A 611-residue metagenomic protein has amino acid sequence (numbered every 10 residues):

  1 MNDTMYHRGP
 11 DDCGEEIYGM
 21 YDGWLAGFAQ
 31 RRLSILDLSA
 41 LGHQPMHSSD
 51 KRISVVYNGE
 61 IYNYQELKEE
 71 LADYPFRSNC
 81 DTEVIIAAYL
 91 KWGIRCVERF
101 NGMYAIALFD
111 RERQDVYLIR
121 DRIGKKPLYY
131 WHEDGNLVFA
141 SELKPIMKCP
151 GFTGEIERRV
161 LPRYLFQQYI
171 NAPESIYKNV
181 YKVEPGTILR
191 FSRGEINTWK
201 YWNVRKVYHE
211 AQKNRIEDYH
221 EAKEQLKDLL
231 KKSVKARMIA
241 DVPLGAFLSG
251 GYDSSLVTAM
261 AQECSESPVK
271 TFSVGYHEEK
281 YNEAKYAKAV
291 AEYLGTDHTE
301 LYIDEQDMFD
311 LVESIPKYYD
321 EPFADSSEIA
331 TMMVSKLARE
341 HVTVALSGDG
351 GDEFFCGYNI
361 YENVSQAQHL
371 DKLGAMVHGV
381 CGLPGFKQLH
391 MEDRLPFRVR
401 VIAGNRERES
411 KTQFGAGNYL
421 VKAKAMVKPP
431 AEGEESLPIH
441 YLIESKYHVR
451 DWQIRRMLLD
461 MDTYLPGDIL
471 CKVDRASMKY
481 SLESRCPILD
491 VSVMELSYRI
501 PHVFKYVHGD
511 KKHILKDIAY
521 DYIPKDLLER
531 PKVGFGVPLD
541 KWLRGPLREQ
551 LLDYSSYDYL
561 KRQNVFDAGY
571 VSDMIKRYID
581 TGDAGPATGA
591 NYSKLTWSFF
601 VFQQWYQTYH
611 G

Functional and structural regions predicted by a protein language model:
M1-Y319, T331, S335, Y520-D521 (+3 more regions): Cysteine-centered catalytic environments shared across enzyme families
N2, W24, R95, K148 (+7 more regions): Adenosyl-5′-phosphate
E15, P127-Y130, L256-A259, F354 (+4 more regions): Generic hydrophobic alpha-helical membrane-span motif
D37, S48-K51, V180, V377 (+4 more regions): Adenylate-forming AMP-binding core of the ANL superfamily, especially NRPS adenylation
A107, P322-V334, G374-V380, Y557-K561: Short, basic, helix/turn surface patches
R122, M333-D393, R398, Y447 (+2 more regions): Active-site adenylate/phosphate-handling loop in enzymes that bind or generate adenylated species
E278, I303, P322-D325, F386 (+2 more regions): Alpha-helix capping and helix-loop boundary segments enriched in small/acidic/polar residues
E313-K317, R339, Y361-N363, W542-R544: Short low-complexity, flexible loop/linker segments enriched in glycine and/or proline with clustered acidic
